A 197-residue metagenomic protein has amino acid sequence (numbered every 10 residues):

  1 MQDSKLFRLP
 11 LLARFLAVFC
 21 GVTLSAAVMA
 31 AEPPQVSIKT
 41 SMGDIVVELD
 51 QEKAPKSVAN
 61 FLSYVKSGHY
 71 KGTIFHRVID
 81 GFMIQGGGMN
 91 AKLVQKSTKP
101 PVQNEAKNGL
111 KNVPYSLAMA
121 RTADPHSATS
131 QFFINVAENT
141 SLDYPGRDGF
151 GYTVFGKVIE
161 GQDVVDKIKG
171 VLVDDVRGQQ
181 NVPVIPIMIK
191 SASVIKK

Functional and structural regions predicted by a protein language model:
Q2-F7, F19, A26-K197: Cyclophilin-like peptidyl-prolyl cis-trans isomerases
P10-C20: Sec-dependent signal peptide hydrophobic core
